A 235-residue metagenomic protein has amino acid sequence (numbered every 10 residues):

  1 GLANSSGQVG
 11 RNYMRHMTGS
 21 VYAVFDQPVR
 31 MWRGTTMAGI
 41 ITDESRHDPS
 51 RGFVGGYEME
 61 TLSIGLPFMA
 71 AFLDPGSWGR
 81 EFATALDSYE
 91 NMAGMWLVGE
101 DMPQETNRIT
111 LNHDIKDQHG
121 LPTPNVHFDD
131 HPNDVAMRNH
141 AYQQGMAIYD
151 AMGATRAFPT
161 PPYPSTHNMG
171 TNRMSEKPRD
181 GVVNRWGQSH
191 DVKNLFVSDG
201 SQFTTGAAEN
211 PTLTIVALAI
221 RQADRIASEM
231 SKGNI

Functional and structural regions predicted by a protein language model:
G1-T36, D199, L218, D224-G233: Glycine-rich loop(s) and the adjacent beta-strand/alpha-helix scaffold that form part
L2, S6, M14-H16, S88 (+3 more regions): Active-site-proximal structural scaffolding
G7, M14, T18-G19, M37 (+7 more regions): Short capping/connector residues at structural and topological boundaries
V21-Y22, D26-A147: Glycine-rich, aromatic-lined ligand/substrate-binding cores of catalytic and carbohydrate-binding domains
R30-M31, I148-P159, E229-I235: Surface-exposed helix-capping loop/turn segments at secondary-structure junctions
G52, S63-A70, F203-A208, S231-I235: Glycine- and aromatic-enriched mobile tails/lids
N91-D101, T106, L121-G206, T212: A glycine-rich dinucleotide-binding beta-alpha-beta segment and adjacent secondary-structure elements that constitute
T205-I226: A conserved FAD-binding loop/helix module that cradles the flavin
